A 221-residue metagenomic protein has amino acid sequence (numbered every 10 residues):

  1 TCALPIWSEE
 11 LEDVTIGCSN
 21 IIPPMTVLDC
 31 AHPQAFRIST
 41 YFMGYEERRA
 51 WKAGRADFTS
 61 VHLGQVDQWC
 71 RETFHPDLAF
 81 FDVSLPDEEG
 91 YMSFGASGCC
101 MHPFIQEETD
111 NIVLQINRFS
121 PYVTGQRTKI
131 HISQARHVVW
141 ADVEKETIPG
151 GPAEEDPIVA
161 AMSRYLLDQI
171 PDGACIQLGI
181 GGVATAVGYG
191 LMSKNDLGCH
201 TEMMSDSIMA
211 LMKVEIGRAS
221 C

Functional and structural regions predicted by a protein language model:
T1-S220: Conserved alpha/beta enzyme-core scaffold
